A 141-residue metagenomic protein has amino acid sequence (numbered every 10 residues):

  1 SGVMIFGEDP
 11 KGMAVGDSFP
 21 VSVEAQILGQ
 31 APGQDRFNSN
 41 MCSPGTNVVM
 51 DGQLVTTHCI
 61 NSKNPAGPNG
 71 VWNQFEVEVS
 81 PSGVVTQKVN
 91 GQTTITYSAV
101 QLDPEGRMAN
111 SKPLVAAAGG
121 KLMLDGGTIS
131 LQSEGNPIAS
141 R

Functional and structural regions predicted by a protein language model:
S1-R141: Carbohydrate-interacting regions of secretory-pathway proteins
